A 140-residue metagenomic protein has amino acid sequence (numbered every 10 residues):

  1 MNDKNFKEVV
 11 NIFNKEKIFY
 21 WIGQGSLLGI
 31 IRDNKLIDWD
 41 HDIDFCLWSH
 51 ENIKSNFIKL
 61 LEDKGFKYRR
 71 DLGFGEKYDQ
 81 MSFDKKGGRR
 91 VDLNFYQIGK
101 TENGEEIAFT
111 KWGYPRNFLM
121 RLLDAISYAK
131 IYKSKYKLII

Functional and structural regions predicted by a protein language model:
M1-G23: Helical scaffold of the NTase/Pol beta-like nucleotidyltransferase catalytic core
S26-G29, N52, G75, I98-T101: Short, solvent-exposed loop/turn segments at secondary-structure junctions
N34-N56: Catalytic metal-binding acidic patch
L61-F74: Short secondary-structure junctions
E76-M81: Short, hydrophobic/aromatic-rich segments at coil-to-beta transitions
S82-G88: Active-site beta-strand termini and strand-to-loop segments that position acidic
R90, N94-I140: Catalytic cores of NTP-dependent nucleotidyl/adenyl transfer enzymes across multiple folds
